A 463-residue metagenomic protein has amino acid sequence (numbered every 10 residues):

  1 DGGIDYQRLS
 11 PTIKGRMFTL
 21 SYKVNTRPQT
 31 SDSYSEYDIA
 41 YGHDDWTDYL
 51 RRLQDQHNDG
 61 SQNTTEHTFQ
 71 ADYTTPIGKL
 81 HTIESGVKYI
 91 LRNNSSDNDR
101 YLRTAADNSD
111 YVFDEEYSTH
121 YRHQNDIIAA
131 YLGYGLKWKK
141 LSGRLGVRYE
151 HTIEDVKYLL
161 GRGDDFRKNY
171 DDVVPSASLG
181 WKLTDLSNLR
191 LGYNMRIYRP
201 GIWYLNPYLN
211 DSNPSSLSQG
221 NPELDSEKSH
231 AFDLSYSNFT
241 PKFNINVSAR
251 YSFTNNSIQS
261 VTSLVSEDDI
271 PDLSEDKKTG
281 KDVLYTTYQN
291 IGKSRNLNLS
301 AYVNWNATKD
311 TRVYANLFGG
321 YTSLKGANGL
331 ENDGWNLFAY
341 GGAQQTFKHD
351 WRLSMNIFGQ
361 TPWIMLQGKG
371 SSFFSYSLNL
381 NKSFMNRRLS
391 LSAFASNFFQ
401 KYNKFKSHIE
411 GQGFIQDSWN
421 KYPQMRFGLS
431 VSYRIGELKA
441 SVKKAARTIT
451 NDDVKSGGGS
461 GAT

Functional and structural regions predicted by a protein language model:
D1-K157, N246-S248, R295-F318: Face-selective signature of the C-terminal outer-membrane beta-barrel domain
G2-R8, F69-T75, A130-L136, A177-W181 (+7 more regions): Residues on the lipid-exposed face of transmembrane beta-strands in outer-membrane beta-barrel proteins
R8, V24-T30, Y89-N93, W138-K140 (+10 more regions): Transmembrane beta-strands of outer-membrane beta-barrel pores
K14-R16, L80-I83, K140-G143, L186-L189 (+6 more regions): Repeated loop/turn-to-beta-strand initiation elements of outer-membrane beta-barrel proteins
H57, E66-Q70, V112-T119, N221 (+4 more regions): Outer membrane beta-barrel strand-and-loop segments of large Gram-negative receptors, especially TonB-dependent
D59-T65, H120-D126, D164-D171, N210-S212 (+6 more regions): Replace "Gram-negative outer membrane beta-barrel proteins" with "bacterial and organellar outer membrane beta-barrel
I153-D155, D185-H230, Y251-G280, S396-Q412: Surface-exposed extracellular loop regions of Gram-negative outer-membrane beta-barrel proteins, predominantly
F384-T463: C-terminal beta-signal and adjacent terminal beta-strands/loops of Gram-negative outer-membrane beta-barrel proteins
